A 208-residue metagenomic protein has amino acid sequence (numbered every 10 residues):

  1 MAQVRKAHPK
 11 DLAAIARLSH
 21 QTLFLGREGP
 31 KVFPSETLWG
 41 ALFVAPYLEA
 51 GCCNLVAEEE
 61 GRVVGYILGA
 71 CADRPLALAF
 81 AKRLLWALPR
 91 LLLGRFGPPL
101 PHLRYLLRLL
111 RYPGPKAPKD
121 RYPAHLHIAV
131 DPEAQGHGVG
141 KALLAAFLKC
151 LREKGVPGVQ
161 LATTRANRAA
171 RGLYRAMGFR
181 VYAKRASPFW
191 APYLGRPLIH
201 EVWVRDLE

Functional and structural regions predicted by a protein language model:
Q3-R17, E28: A short beta-loop-alpha structural element at the N-terminal edge of CoA-dependent acyl/N-acetyltransferase catalytic
L23-L42, A79-L88, G97: Conserved GNAT-fold acetyl-CoA-binding loop/helix
V32-N54, R111: Active-site rim helix/loop that mediates acceptor-substrate recognition in acyltransferases
R62-C71: Conserved beta-strand in the GNAT
D73-H127: Conserved acyl-donor/pantetheine-binding loop and adjacent beta-alpha core of acyl/acetyltransferases and related
R74, F80, A162, R175 (+1 more regions): Conserved catalytic-core motifs of GNAT/GCN5-like acyltransferases
Y122-A124, L151-T163: Conserved GNAT acetyl-CoA-binding A-motif
G136-C150, G172-A176: Conserved acetyl-CoA-binding loop-helix of GNAT-fold acetyltransferases
